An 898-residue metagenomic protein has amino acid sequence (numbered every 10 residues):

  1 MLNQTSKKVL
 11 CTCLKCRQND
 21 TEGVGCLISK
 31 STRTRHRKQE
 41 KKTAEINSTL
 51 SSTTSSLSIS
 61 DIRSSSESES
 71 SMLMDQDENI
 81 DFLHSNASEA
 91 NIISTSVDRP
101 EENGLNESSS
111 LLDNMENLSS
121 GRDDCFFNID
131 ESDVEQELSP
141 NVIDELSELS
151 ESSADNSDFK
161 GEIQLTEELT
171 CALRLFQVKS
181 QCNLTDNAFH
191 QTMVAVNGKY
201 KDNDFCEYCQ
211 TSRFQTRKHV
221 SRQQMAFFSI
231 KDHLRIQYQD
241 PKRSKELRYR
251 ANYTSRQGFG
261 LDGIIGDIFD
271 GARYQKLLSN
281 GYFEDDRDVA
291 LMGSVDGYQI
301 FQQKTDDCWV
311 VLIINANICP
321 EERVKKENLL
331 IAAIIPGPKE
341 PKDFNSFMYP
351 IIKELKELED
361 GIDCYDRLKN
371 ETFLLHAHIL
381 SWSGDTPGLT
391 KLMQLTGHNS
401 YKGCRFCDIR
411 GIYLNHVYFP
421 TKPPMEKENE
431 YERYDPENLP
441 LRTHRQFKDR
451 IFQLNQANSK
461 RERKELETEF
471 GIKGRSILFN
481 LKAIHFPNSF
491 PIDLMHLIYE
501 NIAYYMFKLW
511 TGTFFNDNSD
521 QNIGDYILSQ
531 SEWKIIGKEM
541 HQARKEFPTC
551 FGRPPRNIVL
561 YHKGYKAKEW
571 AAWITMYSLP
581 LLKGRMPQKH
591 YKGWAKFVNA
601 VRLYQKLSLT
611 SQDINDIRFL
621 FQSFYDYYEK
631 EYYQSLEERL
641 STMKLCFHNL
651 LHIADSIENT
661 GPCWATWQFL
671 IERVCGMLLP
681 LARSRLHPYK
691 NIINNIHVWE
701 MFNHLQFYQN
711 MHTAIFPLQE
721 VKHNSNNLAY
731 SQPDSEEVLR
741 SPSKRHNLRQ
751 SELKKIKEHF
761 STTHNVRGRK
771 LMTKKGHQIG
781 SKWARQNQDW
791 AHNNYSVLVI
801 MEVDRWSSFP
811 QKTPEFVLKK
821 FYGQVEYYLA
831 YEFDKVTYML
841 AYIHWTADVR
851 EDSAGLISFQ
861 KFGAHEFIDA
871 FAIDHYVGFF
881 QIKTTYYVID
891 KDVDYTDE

Functional and structural regions predicted by a protein language model:
M1-K7, T185, V194-D202, L392-H398: Short, flexible, mixed-charge glycine/proline-rich loop motifs that serve as phosphate/nucleic-acid-contacting
M1-S157: Polybasic, low-complexity terminal segments and linkers that are predominantly intrinsically disordered and enriched
K8-L10, N203, Y401, L840: Residues immediately within or flanking Cys/His clusters that coordinate Zn2+ in small zinc-binding modules
T12-L14, E207-Y208, R405: Cys/His/Pro-rich metal-binding microdomains
D113-C125, V134-Q136, D202-N203, T211-D270 (+5 more regions): Domain-level detector for long, ordered catalytic/regulatory cores in large eukaryotic signaling and trafficking
I264-G337, I409, P580-L582, R602-L603: Acidic, metal-ligating active-site segments
A316-C364, N703: Compact, glycine/acidic-enriched structural inserts
F406-I409, Y434, N438, R442-F447 (+8 more regions): Terminal interaction-prone segments of large eukaryotic proteins
